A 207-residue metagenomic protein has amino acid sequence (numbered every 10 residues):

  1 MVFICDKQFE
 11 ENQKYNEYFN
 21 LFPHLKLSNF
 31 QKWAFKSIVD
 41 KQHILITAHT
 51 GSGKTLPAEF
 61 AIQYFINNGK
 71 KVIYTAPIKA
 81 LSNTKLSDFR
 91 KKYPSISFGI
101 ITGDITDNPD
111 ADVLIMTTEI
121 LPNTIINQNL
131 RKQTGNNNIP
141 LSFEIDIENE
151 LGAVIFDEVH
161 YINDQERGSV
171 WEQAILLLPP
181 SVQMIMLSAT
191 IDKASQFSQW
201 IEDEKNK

Functional and structural regions predicted by a protein language model:
M1-I44: Helicase-associated low-complexity/disordered flanking segments
K26-N206: Conserved P-loop/Walker A NTP-binding site and adjacent catalytic elements of P-loop NTPases
